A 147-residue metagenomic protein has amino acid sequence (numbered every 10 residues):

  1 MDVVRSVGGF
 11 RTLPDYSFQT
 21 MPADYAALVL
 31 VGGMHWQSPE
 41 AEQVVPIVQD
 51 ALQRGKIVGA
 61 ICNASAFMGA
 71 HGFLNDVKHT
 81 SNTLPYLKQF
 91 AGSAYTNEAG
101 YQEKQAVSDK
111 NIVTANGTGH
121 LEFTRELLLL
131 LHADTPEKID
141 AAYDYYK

Functional and structural regions predicted by a protein language model:
M1-V3: NAD(P)-binding Rossmann-fold cofactor-contacting core
S6: Acidic surface patches and DE-rich sequence motifs
F10-G59, N63-K147: Active-site-adjacent pocket-lining segments in enzyme domains
